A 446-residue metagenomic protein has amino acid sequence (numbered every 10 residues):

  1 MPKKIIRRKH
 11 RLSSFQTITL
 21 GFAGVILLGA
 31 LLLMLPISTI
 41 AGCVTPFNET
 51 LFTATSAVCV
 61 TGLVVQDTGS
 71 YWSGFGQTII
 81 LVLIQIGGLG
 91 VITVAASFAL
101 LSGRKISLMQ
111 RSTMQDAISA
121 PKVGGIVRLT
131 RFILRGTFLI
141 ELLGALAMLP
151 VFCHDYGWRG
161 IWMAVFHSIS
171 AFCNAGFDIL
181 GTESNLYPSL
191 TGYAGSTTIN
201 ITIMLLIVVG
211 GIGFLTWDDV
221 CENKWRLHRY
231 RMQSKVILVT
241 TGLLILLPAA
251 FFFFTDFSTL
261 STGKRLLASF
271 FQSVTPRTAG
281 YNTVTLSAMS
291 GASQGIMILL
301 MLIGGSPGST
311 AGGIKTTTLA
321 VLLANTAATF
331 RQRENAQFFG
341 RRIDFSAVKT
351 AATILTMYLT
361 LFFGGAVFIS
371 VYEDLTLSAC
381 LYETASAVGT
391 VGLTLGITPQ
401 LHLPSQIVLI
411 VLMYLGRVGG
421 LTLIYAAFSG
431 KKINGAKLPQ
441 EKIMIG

Functional and structural regions predicted by a protein language model:
M1-G446: Membrane-proximal intracellular helices of multi-pass ion channels
